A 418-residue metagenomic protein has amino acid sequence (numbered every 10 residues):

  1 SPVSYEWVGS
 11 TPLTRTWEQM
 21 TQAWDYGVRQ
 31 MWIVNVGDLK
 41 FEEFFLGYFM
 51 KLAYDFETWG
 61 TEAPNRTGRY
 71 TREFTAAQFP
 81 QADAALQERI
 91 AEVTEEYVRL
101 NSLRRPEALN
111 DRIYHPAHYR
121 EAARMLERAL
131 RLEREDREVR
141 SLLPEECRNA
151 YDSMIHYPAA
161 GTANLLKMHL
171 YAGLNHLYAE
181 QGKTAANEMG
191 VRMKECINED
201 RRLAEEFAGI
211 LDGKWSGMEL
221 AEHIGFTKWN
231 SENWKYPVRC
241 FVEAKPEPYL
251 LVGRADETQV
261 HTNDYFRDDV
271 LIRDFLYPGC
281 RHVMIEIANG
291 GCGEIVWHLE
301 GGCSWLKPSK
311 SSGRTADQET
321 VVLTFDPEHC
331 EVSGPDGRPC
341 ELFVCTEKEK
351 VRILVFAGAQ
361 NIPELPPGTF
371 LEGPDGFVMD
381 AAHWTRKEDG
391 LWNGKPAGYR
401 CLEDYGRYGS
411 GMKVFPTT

Functional and structural regions predicted by a protein language model:
S1-I272, Y277, A381, K387: Substrate-binding groove of N-acetylhexosamine-processing glycoside hydrolases
D269-W297: Solvent-exposed, low-complexity, repeat-rich "mucin-like" stalks and linkers
I285, E331-E349: A short beta-strand micro-motif common to beta-rich folds, especially ectodomain repeats
G291-G293, E331-D336, T418: Short tyrosine-centred short linear motifs in exposed loops/low-complexity segments
G291-V322: Surface-exposed binding patches on compact interaction domains or structured appendages
V321-V332: Short, hydrophobic beta-strand segments
L354-P363: Short beta-strand edge segments in extracellular beta-sheet folds
L365-T417: Glycan-recognition and processing domains
